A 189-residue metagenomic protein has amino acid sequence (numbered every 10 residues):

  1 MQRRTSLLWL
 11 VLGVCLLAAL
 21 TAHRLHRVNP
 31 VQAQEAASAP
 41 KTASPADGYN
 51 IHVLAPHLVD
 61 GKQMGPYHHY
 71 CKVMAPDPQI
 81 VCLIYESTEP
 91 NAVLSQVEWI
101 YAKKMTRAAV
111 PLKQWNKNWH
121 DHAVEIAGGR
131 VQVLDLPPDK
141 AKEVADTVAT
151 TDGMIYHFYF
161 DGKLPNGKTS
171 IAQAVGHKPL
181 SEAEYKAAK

Functional and structural regions predicted by a protein language model:
M1-T5: N-terminal secretory signal peptides that target proteins for export/translocation
S6-L10: Short, hydrophobic alpha-helical membrane anchors of single-pass surface/secreted proteins
V11-A19: Hydrophobic membrane-insertion alpha-helices, especially the h-region of bacterial N-terminal signal peptides
A19-L25: An N-terminal low-complexity intrinsically disordered segment enriched in acidic/polar residues
L25-Q34: Ser/Thr/Pro/Gly-rich low-complexity linker/stalk segments immediately outside membranes or between
Q34-L83, E89-K189: Primary mode marks residue(s) on the alpha4-beta5-alpha5 output face of response regulator receiver
